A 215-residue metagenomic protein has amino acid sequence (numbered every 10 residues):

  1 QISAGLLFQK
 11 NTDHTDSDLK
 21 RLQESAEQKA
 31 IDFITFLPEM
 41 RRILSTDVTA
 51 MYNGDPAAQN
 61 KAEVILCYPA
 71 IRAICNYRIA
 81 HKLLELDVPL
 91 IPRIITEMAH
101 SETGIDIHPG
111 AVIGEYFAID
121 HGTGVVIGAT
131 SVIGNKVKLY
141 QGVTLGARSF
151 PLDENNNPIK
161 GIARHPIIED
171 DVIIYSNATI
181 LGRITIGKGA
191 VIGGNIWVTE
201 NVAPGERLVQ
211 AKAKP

Functional and structural regions predicted by a protein language model:
Q1-I94: Terminal amphipathic alpha-helical/low-complexity segments used for targeting or macromolecular assembly
A99-P215: Structural signal for interior beta-strand "rungs" in well-ordered beta-sheet cores of soluble enzyme domains
